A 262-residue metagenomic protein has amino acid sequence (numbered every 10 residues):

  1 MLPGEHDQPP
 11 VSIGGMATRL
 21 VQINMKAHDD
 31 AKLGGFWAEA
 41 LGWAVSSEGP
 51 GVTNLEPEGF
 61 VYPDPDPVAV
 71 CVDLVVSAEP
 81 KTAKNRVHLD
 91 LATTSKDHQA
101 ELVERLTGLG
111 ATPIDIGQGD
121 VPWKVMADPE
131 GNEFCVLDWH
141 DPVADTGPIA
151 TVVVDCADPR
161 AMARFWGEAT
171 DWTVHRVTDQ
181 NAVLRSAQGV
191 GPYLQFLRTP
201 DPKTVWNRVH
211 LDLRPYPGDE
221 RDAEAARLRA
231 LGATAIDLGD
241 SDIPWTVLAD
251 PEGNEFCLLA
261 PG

Functional and structural regions predicted by a protein language model:
D7-P50, E56-D115, A127-T178, L184-G239 (+1 more regions): Glyoxalase I/VOC metalloenzyme domain signal
G119-V121, S241-I243: Short, small/polar residue-rich loop motifs at catalytic or cofactor-binding pockets
